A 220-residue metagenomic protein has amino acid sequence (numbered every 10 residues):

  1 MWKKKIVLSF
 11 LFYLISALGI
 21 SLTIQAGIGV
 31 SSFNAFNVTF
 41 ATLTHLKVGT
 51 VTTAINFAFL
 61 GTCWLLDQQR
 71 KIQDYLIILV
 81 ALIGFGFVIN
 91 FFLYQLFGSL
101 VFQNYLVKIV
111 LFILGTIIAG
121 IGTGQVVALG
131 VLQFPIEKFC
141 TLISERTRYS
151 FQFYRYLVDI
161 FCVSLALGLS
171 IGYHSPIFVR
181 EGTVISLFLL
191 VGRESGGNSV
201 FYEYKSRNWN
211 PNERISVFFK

Functional and structural regions predicted by a protein language model:
M1-K220: Core subunits and conserved enzymes of cellular information-processing and envelope-translocation systems across
